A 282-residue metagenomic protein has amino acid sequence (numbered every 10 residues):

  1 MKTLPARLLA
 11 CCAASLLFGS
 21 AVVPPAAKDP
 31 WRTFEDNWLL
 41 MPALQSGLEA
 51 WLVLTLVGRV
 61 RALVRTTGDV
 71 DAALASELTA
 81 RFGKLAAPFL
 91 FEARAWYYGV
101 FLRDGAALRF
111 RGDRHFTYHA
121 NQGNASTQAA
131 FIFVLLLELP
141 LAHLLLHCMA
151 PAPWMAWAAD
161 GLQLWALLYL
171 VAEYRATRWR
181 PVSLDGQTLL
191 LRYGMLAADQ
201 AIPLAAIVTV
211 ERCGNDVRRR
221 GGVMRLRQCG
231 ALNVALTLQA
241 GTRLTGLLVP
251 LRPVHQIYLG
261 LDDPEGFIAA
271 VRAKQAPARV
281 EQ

Functional and structural regions predicted by a protein language model:
M1-A62, G123-W179: Alpha-helical transmembrane spans
P5-A14, W31, R61-V64, G83 (+4 more regions): Membrane-interface module
L56-P151: N-terminal membrane-targeting/pre-transmembrane regions
R59-G68, F91-R103, R178-L190, V208-R218 (+1 more regions): Juxtamembrane/interfacial segments around transmembrane helices
W165-V210: Conserved beta-hairpin
Y193-G260: Non-transmembrane, membrane-adjacent beta-strand/coil modules in membrane-associated proteins and peripheral
A235, V249-Q282: Structured, soluble regulatory/oligomerization domains located on the cytosolic or IMS-facing side of membrane proteins
